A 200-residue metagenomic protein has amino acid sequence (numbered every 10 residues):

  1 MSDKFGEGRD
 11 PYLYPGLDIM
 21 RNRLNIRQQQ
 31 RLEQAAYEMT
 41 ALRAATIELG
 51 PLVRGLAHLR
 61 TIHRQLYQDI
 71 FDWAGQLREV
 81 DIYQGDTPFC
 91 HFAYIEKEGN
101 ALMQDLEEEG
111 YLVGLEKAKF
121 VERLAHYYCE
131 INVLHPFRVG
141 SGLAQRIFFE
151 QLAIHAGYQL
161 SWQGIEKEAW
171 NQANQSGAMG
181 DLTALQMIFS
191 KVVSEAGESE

Functional and structural regions predicted by a protein language model:
M1-E200: FIC/Doc superfamily catalytic core
